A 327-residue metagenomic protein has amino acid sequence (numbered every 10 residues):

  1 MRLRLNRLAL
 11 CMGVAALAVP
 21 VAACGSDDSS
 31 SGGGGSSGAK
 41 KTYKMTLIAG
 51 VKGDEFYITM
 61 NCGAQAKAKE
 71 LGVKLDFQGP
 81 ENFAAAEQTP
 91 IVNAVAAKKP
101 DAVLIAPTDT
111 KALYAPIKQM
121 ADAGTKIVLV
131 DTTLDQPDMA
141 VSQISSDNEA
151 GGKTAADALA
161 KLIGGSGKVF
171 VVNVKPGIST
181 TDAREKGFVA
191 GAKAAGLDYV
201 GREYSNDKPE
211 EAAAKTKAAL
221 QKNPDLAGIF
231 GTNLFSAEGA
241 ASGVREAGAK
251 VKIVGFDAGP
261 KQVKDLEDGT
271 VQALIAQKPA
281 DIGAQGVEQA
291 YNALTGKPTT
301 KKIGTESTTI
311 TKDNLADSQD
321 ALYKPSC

Functional and structural regions predicted by a protein language model:
R2-R7, C11, A23-C327: A residue-level marker of the well-folded mature domains of exported/periplasmic proteins
A18-V21: Bacterial Sec-type N-terminal signal peptides, specifically the leucine/valine-rich hydrophobic h-region
